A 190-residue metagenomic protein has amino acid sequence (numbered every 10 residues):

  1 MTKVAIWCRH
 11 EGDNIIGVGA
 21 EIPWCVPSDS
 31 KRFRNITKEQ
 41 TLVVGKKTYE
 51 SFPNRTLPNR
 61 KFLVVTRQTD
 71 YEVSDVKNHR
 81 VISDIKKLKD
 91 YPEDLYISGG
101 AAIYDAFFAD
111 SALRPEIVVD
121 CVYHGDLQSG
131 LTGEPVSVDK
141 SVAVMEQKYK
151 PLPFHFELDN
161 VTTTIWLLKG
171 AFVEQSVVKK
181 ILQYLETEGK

Functional and structural regions predicted by a protein language model:
M1-K190: Enzymes that bind and transform nitrogen-containing heteroaromatic metabolites
